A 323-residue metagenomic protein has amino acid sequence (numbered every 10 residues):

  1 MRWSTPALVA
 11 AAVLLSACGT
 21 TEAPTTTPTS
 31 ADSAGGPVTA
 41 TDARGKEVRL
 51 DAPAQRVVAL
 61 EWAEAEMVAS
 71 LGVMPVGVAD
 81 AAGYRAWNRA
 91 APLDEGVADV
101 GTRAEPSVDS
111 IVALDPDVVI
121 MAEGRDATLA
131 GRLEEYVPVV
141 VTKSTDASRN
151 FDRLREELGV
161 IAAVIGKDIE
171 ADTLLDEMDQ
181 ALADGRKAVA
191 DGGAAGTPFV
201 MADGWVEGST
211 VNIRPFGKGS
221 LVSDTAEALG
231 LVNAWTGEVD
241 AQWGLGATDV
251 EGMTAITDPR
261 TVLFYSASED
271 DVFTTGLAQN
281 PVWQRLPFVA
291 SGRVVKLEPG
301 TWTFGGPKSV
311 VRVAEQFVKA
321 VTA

Functional and structural regions predicted by a protein language model:
M1-A7: Bacterial N-terminal signal peptides that target proteins for export
L14-A17: C-terminal motif of bacterial Sec signal peptides marking the signal peptidase cleavage site
R44-G45, V100-V108, D240-V250: Short helix-initiation/N-cap motifs at beta->coil->alpha
R56-V58, W62-S110: A short, structured surface patch at a secondary-structure boundary
A82-G83, N212-L245: Alpha-helical, coiled-coil/dimerization segments enriched in small aliphatic residues
L114-M121, V250-M253, D258-T261: Proline-aspartate-enriched helix->loop->beta-strand connector
Y136-G208, K308-A323: Extracytoplasmic substrate-binding proteins
I256-A323: Structured C-terminal subdomain patch of bacterial secreted/periplasmic proteins
